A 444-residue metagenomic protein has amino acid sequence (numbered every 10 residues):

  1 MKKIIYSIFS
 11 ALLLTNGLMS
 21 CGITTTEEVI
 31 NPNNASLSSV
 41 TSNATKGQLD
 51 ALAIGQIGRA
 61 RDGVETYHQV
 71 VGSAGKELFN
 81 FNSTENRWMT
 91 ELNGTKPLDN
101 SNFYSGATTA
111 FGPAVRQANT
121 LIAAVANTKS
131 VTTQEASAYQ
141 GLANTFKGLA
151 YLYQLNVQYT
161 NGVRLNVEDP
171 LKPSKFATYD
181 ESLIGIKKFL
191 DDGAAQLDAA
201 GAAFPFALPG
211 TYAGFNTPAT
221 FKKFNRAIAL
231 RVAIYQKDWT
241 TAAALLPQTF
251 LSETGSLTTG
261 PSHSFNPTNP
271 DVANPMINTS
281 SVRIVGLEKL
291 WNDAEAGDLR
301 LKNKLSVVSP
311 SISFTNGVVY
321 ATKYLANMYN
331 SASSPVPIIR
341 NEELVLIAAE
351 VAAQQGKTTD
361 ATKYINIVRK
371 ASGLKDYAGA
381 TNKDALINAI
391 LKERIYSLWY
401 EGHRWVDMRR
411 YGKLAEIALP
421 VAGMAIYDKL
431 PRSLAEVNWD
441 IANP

Functional and structural regions predicted by a protein language model:
M1-C21: Sec-dependent bacterial lipoprotein signal peptides
I4, C21-S73, D376, K413-P444: Membrane-proximal, proline-rich intrinsically disordered regions
C21-I23, K187, P218, K304 (+1 more regions): Long, intrinsically disordered, low-complexity segments
N43-D50, N82-L344, Q354-D360, K383-A385 (+3 more regions): Structured, solvent-exposed acidic/aromatic patches
D360-A371: Active/binding-pocket-proximal capping segment
D376-G379, D384: Extended hydrophobic/aromatic segments used for targeting, binding, or gating
